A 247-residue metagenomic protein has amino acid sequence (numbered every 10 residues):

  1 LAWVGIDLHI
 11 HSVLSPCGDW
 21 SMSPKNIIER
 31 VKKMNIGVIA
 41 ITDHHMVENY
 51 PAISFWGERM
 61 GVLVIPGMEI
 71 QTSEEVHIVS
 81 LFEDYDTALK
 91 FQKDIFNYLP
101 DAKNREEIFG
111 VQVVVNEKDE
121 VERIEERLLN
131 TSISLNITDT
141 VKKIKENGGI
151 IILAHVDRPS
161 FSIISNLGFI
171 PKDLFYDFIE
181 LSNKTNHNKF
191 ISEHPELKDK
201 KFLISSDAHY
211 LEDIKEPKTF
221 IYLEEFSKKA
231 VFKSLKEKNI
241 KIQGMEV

Functional and structural regions predicted by a protein language model:
L1-L8, S12-R30, M34-I36, V47-K93 (+4 more regions): Charged catalytic cores and adjacent phosphate/nucleic-acid-binding surfaces used for phosphate/nucleic-acid chemistry
I39: Conserved acidic
E83-E125, F169: Active-site gating loops and adjacent loop-to-helix segments of metal-dependent hydrolytic enzymes
V111-E146: Alpha-helix-centered segments that form part of catalytic cores
